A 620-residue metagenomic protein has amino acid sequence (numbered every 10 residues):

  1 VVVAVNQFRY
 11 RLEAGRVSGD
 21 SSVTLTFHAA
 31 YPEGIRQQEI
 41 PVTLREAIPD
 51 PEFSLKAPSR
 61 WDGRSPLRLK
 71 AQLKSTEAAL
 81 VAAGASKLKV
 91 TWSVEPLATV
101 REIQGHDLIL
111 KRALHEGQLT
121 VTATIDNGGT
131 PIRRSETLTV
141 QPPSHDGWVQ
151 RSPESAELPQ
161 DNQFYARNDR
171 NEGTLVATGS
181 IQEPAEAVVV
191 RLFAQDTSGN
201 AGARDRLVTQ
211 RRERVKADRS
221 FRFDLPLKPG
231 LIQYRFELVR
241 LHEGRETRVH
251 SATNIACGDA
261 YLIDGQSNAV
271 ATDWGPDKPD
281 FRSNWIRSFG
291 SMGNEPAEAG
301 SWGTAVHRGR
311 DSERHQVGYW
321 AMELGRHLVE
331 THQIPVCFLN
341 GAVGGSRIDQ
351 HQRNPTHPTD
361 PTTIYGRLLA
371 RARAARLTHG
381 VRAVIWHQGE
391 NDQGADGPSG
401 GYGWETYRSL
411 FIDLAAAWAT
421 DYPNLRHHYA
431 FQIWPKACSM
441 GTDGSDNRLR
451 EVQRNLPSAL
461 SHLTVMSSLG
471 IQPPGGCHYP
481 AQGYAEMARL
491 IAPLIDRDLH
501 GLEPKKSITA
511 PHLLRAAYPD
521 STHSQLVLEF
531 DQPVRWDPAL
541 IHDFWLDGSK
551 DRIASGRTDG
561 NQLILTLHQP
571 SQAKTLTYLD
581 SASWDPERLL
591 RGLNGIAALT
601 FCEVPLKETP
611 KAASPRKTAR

Functional and structural regions predicted by a protein language model:
V1-V5, A82-L97, A187-Q195, D543-G548: Change to "...patches in solvent-exposed regions of secreted, membrane-anchored, or virion-exposed structural
V2-R11, V94-L110: Surface-exposed, flexible coil segments in extracellular/virion-facing regions
Q7-G19, D107-H115, A177, F223-L225 (+1 more regions): Extracellular/luminal low-complexity segments enriched in Ser/Thr/Pro
G19-L25, H115-V121, G230-Y234, Q572-K574: Exposed beta-strand face motif in extracellular beta-rich ectodomains
A30-E39, N127-S135, H242-V249: Short, exposed coil/turn segments at beta-strand boundaries within extracellular/luminal domains
Q38-R45, R134-V140, H250-I255: C-terminal edge beta-strand
S65-A82, T174-T178: A short beta-strand segment in extracellular, disulfide-stabilized domains
P142-R620: Cell-envelope and extracellular/periplasmic
